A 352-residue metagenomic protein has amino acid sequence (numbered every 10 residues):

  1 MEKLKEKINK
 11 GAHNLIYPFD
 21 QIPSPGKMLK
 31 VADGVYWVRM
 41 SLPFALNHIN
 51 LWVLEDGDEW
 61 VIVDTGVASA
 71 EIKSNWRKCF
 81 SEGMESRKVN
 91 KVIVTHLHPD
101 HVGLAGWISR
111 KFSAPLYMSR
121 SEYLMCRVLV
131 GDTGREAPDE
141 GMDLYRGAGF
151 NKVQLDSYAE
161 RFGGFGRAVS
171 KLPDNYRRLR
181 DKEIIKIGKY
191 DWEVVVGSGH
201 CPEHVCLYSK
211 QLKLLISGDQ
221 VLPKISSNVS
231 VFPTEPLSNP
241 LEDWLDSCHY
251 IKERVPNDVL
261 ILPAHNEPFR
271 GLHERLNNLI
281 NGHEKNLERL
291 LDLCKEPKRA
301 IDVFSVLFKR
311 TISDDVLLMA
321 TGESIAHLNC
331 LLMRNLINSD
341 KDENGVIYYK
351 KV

Functional and structural regions predicted by a protein language model:
M1-Y17, E288-V352: C-terminal regulatory/interaction regions
K5-V35: N-terminal amphipathic/basic leader segments beginning at the initiator methionine
P25-R87, L207-P223: Conserved beta-strand hairpin/beta-sheet module of binuclear metal-dependent hydrolase folds, prominently
V31-V38, F162-A168, G188-Y190: Short Pro/Gly-enriched beta-strand edge/turn motifs at strand-loop
G34, L54, D64, H96 (+10 more regions): Divalent metal-coordination and catalytic microenvironments
F44-L46, R177-L179, S198-C201, E343: A short catalytic or substrate-binding loop motif that flags glycine-/basic-rich loops and adjacent residues that bind
W60, V67-A70, F165-Y176, I184 (+1 more regions): Metallo-beta-lactamase
E71-I72, R77-I185, K213: Active-site HxH/HxHxD metal-binding segment of metal-dependent hydrolases
